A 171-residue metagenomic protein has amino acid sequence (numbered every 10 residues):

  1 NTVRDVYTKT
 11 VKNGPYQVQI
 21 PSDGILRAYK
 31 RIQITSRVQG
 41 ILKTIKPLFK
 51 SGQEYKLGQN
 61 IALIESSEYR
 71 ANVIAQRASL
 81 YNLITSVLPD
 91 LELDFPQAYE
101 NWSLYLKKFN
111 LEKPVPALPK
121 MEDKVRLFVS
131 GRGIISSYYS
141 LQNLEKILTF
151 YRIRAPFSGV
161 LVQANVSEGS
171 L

Functional and structural regions predicted by a protein language model:
R4-G14, R27, Q39, K43-T44 (+1 more regions): Periplasmic scaffold and linker elements that assemble and bridge Gram-negative envelope complexes
G24: Active-site-adjacent helical/loop segments in soluble small-molecule enzymes
S36: Conserved phosphate/oxyanion-binding catalytic-loop motifs
